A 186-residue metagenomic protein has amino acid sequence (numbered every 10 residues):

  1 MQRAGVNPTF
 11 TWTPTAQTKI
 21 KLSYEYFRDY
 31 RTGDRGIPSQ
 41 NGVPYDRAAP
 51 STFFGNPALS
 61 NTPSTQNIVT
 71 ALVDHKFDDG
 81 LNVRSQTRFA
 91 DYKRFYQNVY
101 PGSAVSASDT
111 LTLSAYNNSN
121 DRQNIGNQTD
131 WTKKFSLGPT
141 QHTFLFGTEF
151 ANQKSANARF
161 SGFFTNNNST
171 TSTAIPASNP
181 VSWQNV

Functional and structural regions predicted by a protein language model:
M1, L22-R28, S85-D91, F146-N152: Transmembrane beta-barrel strands of outer-membrane/channel proteins
A4-N7, I68-T70, N127-S136: Short alpha-helical segments and helix-capping/turn motifs at coil-helix boundaries
V6-K76, G80, F89-R122, N168-V186: Acidic/polar loop-and-plug regions of large Gram-negative outer-membrane beta-barrel proteins
K19, N82, Q141-L145: Outer-membrane beta-barrel architecture
G80-V83, D130: Transmembrane beta-barrel domains of bacterial outer-membrane proteins
R122, G126-V186: C-terminal low-complexity, acidic/polar tails when present
